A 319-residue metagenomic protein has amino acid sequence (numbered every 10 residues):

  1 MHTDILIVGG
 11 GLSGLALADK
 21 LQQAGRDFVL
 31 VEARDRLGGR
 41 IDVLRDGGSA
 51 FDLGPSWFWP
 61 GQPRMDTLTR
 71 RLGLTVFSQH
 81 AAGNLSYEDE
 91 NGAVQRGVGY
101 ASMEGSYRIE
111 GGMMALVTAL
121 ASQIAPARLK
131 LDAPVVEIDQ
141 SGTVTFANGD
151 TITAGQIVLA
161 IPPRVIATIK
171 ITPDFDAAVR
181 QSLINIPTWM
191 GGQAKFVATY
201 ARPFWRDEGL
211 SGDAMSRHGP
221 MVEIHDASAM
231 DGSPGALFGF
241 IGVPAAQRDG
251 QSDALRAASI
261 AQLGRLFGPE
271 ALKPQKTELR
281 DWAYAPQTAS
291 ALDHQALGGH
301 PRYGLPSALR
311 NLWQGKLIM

Functional and structural regions predicted by a protein language model:
T3-L30: N-terminal Rossmann-like FAD-binding beta1-loop-alpha1 element of flavoenzymes
D4, A16, A24, G97-G99 (+4 more regions): Conserved flavin/dinucleotide-binding core of flavoenzymes
Q22-G47: Glycine-rich FAD pyrophosphate-binding loop
G39-M65, H80-N84, E88-N91, R96: Glycine-rich active-site loop/strand segments that organize a redox cofactor
S56-P63, A101-A119, Q251: Short beta-strand to alpha-helix junction loop
D66-S86, F204-G212, L272: A short alpha-helix-loop-beta-strand transition element characteristic of N-terminal alpha/beta dinucleotide-binding
L131-T143: A conserved short coil-to-beta-strand element within the FAD-binding core of flavoproteins
N148-L210: Central helical "cap/lid" subdomain
